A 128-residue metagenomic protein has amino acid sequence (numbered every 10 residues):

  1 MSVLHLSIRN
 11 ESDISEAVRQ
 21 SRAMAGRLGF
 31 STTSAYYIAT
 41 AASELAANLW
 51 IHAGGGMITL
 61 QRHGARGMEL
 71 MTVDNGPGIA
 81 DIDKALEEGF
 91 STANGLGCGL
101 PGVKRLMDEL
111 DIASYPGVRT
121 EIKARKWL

Functional and structural regions predicted by a protein language model:
M1-L4, A46-L128: Conserved beta-strand-loop-beta-strand hairpin that lines the nucleotide-binding pocket of ATP/GTP-utilizing enzymes
M1-T40: Bergerat-fold GHKL ATPase/HATPase_c domain
